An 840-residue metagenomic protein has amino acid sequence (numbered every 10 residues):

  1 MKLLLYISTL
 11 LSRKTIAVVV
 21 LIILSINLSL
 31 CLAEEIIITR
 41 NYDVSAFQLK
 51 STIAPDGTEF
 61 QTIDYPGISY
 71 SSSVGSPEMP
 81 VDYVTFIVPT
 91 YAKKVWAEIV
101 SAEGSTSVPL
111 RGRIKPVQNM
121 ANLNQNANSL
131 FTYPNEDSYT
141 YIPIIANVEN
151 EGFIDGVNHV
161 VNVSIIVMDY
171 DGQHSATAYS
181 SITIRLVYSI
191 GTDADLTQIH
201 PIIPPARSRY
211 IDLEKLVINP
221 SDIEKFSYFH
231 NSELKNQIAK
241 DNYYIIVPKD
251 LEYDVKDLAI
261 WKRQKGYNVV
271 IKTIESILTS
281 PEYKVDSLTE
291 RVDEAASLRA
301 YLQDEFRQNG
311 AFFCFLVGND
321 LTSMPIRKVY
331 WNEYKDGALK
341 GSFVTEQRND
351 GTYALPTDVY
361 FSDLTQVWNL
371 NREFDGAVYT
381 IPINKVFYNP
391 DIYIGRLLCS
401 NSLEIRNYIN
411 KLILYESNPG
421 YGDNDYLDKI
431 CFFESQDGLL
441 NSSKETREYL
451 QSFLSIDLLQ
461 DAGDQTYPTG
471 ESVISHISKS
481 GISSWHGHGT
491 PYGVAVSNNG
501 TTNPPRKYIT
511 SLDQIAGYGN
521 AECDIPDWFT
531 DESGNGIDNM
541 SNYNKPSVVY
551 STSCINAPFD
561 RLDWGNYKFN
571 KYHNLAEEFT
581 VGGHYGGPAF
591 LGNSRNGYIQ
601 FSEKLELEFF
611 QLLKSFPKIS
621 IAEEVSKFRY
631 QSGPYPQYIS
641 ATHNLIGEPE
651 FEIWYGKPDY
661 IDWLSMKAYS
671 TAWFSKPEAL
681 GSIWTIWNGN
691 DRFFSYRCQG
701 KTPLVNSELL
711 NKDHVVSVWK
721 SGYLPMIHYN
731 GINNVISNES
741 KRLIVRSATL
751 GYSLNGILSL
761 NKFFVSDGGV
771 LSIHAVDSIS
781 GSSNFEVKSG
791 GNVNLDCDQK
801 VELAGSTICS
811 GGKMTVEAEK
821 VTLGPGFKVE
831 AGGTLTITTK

Functional and structural regions predicted by a protein language model:
C31-S276, S287-F313: Extracellular pro-sequences of secreted precursors
P109, K115-N128, T132-N135, Y139 (+2 more regions): Extracellular beta-helix/beta-solenoid repeat scaffolds
I245-I274, N369-S475, S480: A domain-level signal for caspase-like cysteine endopeptidase catalytic cores and their zymogen-processing architecture
E275-I277, D320-L321, T552-K657: Active-site-proximal C-terminal subdomain of hydrolase catalytic domains
L302-P325, E333, E434-W564, K568 (+1 more regions): Catalytic-core segments of thiol-dependent peptidases
G351-K411, Y415, N503-K604: Catalytic cores of nucleophile-dependent amide-cleaving enzymes
N688-P703: Short, acidic Ser/Thr/Gly-rich low-complexity loop/linker segments typical of extracellular and cell-surface proteins
N690, V715-N730: A short, solvent-exposed loop/turn motif at the edges and junctions of modular extracellular/periplasmic domains
